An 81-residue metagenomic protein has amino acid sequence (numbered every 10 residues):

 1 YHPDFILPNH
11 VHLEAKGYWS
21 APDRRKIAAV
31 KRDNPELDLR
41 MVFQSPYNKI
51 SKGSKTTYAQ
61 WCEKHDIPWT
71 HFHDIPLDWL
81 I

Functional and structural regions predicted by a protein language model:
Y1-I81: Electrostatic, structured charged patches in enzyme active sites and in nucleic-acid/phosphate-binding
